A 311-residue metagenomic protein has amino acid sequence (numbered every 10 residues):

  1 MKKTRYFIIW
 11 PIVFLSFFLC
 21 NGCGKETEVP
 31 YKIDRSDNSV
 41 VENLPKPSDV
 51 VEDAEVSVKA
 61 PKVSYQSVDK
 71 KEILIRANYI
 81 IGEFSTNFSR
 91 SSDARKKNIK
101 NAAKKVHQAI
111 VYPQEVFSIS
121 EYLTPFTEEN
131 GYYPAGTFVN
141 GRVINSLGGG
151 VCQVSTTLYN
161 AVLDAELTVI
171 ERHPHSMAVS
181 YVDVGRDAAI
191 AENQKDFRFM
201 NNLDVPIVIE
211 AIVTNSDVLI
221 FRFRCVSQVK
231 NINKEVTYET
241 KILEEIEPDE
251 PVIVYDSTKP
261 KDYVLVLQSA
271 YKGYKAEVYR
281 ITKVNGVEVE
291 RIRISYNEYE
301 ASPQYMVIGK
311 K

Functional and structural regions predicted by a protein language model:
K2-T27: Sec-dependent N-terminal signal peptides of Gram-positive bacterial secreted proteins and lipoproteins
G22-K311: Well-ordered beta-sheet/strand-loop patches within structured domains
